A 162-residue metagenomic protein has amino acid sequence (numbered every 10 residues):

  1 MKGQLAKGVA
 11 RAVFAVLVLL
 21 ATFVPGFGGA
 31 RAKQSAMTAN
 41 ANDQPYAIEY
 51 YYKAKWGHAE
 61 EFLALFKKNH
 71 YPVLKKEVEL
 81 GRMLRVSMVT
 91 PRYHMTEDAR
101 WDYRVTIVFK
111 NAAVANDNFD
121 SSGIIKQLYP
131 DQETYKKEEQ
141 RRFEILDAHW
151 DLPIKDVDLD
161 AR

Functional and structural regions predicted by a protein language model:
K2-V16: Bacterial N-terminal signal peptides that target proteins for export
A12-G26: Bacterial N-terminal signal peptides
R31-A41, K76-L84, D98-R100, T106-K155: An amphipathic, aromatic/His-enriched active-site/gating alpha helix that lines ligand/cofactor pockets
N42-G57: Acidic/histidine-rich, surface-exposed loop or edge segments in extracytoplasmic proteins
W56-E61, A113-A115: Primarily extracytoplasmic ectodomains and periplasmic/lumenal surface modules that are beta-strand-rich
H58-R85: Short amphipathic alpha-helical segments
V89-H94: A cross-kingdom feature marking solvent-exposed beta-strand/loop segments within repeated, beta-rich binding/scaffold
A161-R162: Short, solvent-exposed mixed-charge patches
